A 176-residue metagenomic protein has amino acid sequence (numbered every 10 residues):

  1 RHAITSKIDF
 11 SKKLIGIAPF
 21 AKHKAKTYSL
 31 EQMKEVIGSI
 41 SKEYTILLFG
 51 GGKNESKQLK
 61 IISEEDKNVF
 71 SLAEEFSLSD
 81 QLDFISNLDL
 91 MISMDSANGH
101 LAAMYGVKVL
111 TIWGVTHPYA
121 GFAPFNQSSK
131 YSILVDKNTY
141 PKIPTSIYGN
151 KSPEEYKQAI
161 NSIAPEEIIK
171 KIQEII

Functional and structural regions predicted by a protein language model:
R1-K26: Mid-sequence helix-capping/hinge segment at a functional interface
A3-S6, K57-Q58, D80-D83, P141-S146: Short, solvent-exposed polar/charged micro-motifs at secondary-structure junctions
S6-I8, G38, A123-P124: Short secondary-structure boundary/capping segments
S6-K12, K42, K170-I176: Short, Lys/Arg-enriched, disordered terminal segments
L14-I17, I61, P144-K151: Short, basic/glycine-rich phosphate-binding loops at helix/coil junctions that contact nucleotide phosphates
K26-S29, I160-N161: Aromatic-acidic/polar surface patches that form glycan- and anion
L30-V115: Donor-binding and catalytic core of enzymes assembling or modifying cell-surface/extracellular glycoconjugates
S71, A103-I176: Nucleotide-sugar donor-binding patch of glycosyltransferase catalytic domains
